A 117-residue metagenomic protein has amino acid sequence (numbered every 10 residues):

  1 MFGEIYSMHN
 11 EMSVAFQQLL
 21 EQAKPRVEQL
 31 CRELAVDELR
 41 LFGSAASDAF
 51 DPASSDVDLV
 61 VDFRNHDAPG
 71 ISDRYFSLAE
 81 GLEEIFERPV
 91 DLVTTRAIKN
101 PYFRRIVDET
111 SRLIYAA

Functional and structural regions predicted by a protein language model:
M1-R40, A46-A53, R64-A117: Catalytic core of pol beta-like nucleotidyltransferases
D58-V61: Short, aliphatic-rich beta-strand segments
